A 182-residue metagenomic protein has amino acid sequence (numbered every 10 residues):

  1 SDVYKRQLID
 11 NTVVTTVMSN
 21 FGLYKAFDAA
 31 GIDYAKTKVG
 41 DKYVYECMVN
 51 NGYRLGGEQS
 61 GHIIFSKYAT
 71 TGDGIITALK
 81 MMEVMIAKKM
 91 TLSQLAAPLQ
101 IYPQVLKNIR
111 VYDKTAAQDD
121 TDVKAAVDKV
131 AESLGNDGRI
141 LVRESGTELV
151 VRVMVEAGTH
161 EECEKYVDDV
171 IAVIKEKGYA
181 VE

Functional and structural regions predicted by a protein language model:
V3-Y4: Short, small-residue-biased leader/transition segments that mark boundaries at the very start of proteins
L8-E182: Phosphate-binding and adjacent anionic-ligand microenvironments
